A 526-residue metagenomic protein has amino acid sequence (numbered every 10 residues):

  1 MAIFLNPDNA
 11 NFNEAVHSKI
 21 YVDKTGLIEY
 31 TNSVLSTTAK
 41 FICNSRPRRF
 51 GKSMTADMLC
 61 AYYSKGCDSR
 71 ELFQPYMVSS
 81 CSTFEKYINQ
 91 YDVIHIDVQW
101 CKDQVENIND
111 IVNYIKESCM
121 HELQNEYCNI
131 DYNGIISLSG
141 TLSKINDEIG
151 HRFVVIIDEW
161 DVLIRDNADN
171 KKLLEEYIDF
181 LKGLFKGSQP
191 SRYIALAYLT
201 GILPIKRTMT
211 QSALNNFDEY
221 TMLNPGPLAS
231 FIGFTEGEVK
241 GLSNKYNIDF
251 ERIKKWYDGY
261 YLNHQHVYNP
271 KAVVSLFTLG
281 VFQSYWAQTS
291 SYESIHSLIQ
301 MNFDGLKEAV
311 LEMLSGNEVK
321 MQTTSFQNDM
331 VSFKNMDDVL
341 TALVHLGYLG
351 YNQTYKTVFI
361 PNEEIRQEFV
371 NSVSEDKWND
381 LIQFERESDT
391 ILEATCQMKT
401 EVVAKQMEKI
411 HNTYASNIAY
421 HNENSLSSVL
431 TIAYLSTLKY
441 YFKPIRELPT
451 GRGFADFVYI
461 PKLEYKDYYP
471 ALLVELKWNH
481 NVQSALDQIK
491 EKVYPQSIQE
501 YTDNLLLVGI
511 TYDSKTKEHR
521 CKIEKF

Functional and structural regions predicted by a protein language model:
M1-N422, T437-Y441, I445: Phosphate-binding site recognition
K144-I149, L438-Y468: Active-site metal-binding core of divalent-cation-utilizing nuclease and nuclease-like domains
V154, P470-V474, L506: Structural motif
L174-F180, W478-P495: Mg2+/Mn2+-dependent nuclease catalytic core
L184-S191, T341-L349, T431-S436, Q488-V508: Metal-dependent nuclease catalytic cores in nucleic-acid-processing enzymes, especially RNase H-like/related
N352, Y441-R446, Y465-A471, V482-A485 (+2 more regions): Extended hydrophobic-aromatic, low-complexity segments
L430, A455-P461, Y469-H480, K492: Conserved catalytic cores of phosphodiester-cleaving nucleases, focusing on short active-site segments
S497, D503-F526: Domain-level recognition of nuclease-like catalytic cores that cleave nucleotide substrates
